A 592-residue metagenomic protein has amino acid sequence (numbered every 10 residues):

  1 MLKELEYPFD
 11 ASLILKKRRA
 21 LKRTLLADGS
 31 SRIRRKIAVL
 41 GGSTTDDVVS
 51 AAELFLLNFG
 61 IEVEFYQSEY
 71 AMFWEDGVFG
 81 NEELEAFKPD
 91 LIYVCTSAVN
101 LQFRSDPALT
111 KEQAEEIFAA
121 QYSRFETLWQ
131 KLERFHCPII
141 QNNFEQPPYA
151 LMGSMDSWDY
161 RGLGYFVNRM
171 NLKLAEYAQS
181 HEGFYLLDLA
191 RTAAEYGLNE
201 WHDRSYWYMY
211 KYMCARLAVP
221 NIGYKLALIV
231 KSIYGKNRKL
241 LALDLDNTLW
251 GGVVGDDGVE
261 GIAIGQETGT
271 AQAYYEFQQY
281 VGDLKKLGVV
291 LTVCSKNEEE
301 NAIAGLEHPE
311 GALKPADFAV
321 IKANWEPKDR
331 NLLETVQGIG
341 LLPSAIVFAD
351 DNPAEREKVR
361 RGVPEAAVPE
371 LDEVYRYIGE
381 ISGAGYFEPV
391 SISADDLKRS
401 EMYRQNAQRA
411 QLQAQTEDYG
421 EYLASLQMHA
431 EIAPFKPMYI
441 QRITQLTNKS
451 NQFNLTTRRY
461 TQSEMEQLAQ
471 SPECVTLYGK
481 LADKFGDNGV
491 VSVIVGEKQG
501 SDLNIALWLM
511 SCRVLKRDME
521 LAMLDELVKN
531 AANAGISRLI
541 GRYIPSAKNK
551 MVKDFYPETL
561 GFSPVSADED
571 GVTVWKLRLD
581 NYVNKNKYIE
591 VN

Functional and structural regions predicted by a protein language model:
M1-A242, L249-W250, G255-G261, A354 (+1 more regions): Extracellular glycan-modifying ectodomains
E62-F65, D317-A319, A366-E373: Short hydrophobic/aromatic-enriched beta-strand-loop microsegments
D159-Y160, P369-E421, V572-D580: Acyl-donor-binding surface of acyltransferase catalytic domains
A242, D246-R330, V390-I440, T444-N448 (+7 more regions): Alpha-helical substrate-recognition element adjacent to the catalytic core
L332-P353, V359: Conserved Lys-Pro-Asp/Glu-containing loop-to-beta segment of HAD-superfamily phosphomonoesterases, centered on
L468-V475, K480-S501: Acetyl-CoA-dependent GNAT
V490-S563: Acyl-donor binding region in acyl/amide transferases
G541-N592: Active-site/acyl-donor-binding loops of N-acyltransferases
